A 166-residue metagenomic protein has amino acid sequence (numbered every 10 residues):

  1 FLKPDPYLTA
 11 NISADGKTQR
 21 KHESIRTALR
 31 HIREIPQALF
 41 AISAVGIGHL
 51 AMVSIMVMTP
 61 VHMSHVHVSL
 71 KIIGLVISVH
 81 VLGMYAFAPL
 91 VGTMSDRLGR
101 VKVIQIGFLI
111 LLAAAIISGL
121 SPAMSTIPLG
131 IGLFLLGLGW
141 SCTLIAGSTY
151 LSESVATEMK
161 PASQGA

Functional and structural regions predicted by a protein language model:
D5-A41: Juxtamembrane intracellular "pre-TM" segments in multi-pass secondary transporters
R33-M52, F134: Pair of pore-lining "gating" transmembrane helices in MFS-fold secondary transporters
V57-V76: Short amphipathic helix-loop junctions that connect adjacent transmembrane helices in Major Facilitator Superfamily/SLC
L70-K71, V155-A166: Loop-to-transmembrane helix entry/capping segments in MFS-fold secondary transporters and related SLC/MFSD carriers
A86-R100: Helix-to-loop junctions at the C-terminal end of transmembrane segments in multipass secondary transporters
I110-A123: C-terminal ends and interior cores of transmembrane alpha-helices in multi-pass membrane transporters/permeases
P128-C142: Hydrophobic core of transmembrane alpha-helices in multi-pass small-molecule transporters, especially MFS/SLC-type
C142-V155: Intracellular juxtamembrane helix-capping segments at the cytosolic ends of symmetry-related transmembrane helices
